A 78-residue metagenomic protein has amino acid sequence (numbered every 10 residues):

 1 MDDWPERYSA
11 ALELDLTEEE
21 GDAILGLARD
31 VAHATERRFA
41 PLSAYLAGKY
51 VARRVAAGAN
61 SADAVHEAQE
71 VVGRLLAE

Functional and structural regions predicted by a protein language model:
M1-L14: Active-site-proximal helix-loop elements at catalytic-domain edges
D2, E18, L25, R38-P41 (+2 more regions): Electropositive phosphate-/nucleotide-binding environments in soluble metabolic enzymes
E13-L27, E78: Acidic-glycine-rich active-site phosphate/pyrophosphate-binding loop
A28-R38: A short glycine/serine-rich beta->alpha loop
E36-F39, Y50-A62: Short helix-capping/linker segments at secondary-structure and domain boundaries
A47: Amphipathic alpha-helical interface segments
G58-E78: C-terminal structural segments of small proteins and small subunits
